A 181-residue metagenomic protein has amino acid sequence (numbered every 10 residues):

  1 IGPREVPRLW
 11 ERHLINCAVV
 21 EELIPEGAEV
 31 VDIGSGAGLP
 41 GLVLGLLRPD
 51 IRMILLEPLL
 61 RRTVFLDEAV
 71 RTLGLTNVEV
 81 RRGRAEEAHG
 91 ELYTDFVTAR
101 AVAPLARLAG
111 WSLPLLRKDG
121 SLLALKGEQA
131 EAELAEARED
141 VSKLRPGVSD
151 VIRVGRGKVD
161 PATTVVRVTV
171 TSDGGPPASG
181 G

Functional and structural regions predicted by a protein language model:
I1, P7-R8, R12, A37 (+3 more regions): Flexible, active-site-adjacent loop/turn segments at secondary-structure boundaries
I1-V31, L47, R61-V78: Class I SAM-dependent transferase core
I33-S35: Conserved beta-strand/loop positions that form the S-adenosyl-L-methionine
A37-D50: Conserved SAM-binding loop of SAM-dependent methyltransferases across substrates and taxa, primarily the Class I
R48-G181: S-adenosylmethionine
